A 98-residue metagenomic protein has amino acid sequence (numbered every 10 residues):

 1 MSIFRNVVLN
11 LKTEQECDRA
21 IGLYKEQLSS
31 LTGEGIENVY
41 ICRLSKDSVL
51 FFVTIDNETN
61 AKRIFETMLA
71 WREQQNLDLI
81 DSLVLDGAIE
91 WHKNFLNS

Functional and structural regions predicted by a protein language model:
M1-V49, D56-T67, L77-S98: Short S/T/G/P-rich N-terminal loop/turn motif that feeds into the first structured element of a domain
